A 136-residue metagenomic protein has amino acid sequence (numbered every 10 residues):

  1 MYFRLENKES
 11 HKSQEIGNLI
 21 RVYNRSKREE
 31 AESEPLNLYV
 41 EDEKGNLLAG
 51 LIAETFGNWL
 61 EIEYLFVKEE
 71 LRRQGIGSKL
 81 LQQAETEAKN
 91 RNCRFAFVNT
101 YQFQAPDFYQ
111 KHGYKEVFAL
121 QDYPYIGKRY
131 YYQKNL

Functional and structural regions predicted by a protein language model:
F3-E63, K68, F103, D122 (+1 more regions): Acetyl-CoA-dependent GNAT
I16, Y109, Y114: Conserved active-site tyrosine of GNAT-family acetyltransferases
W59, R73, P106, V117-L120 (+1 more regions): A short, glycine- and basic residue-enriched loop/turn that sits immediately adjacent to a domain's principal
R73-T86, K111: Conserved acetyl-CoA-binding loop-helix of GNAT-fold acetyltransferases
L80, Q104-A105: Conserved short alpha-helix immediately C-terminal to the canonical SAM/SAH-binding motif I of Rossmann-like
A88-Q102: Conserved GNAT acetyl-CoA-binding A-motif
F97-N99, K115-Y131: Conserved catalytic-core motifs of GNAT/GCN5-like acyltransferases
